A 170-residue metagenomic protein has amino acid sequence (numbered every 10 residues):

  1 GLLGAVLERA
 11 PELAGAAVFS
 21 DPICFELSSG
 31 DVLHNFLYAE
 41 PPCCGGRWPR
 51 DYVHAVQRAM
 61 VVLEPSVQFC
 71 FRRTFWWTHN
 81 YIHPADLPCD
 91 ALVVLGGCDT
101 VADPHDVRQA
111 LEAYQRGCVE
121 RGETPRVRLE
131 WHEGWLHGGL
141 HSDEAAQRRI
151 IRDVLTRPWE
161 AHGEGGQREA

Functional and structural regions predicted by a protein language model:
L2-P11, A17: Short glycine-enriched nucleophile-adjacent loop and the immediately C-terminal alpha-helix near the catalytic center
V18-L27: Active-site nucleophile loop of the alpha/beta-hydrolase fold
F25, G97-A102, H137-G139: Acidic catalytic loop of the alpha/beta-hydrolase fold
V32-L37, R108-L111, A146: Short secondary-structure boundary/capping segments
L37-I82: Mobile cap/lid helix-loop segments that gate and shape the active-site cleft of serine hydrolases
L87, V93-L95: Short beta-strand/loop motif that positions the catalytic acidic residue of the alpha/beta-hydrolase fold
D103-G117: Short alpha-helix in the alpha/beta-hydrolase fold that links the catalytic acid
V119-A170: Catalytic active-site module of serine/aspartate enzymes centered on a nucleophile-bearing elbow/loop
